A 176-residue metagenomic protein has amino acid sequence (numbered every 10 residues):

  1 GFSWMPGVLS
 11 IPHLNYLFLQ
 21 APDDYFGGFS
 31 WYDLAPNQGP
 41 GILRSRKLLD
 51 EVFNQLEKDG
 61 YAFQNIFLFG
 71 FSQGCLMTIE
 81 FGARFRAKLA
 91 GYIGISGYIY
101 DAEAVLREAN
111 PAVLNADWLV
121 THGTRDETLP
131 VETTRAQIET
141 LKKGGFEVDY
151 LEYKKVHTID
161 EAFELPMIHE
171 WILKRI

Functional and structural regions predicted by a protein language model:
G1-N65: Serine-hydrolase catalytic machinery in alpha/beta-hydrolase-like enzymes
W4, E80-R84: Active-site signature of alpha/beta-hydrolase-fold catalytic machinery across serine- and Asp/Cys-nucleophile hydrolases
G28-A35, G97-D117: Flexible "cap/lid" loop of the alpha/beta hydrolase fold
L68-G70, I93-I95, T121: Short beta-strand immediately N-terminal to the catalytic nucleophile in serine-hydrolase-like folds
F69-G74, T78: Gly/Ala-rich beta-loop-alpha elbow adjacent to hydrolase catalytic centers
A87-Y100: A conserved short beta-strand
L119, E132-I176: C-terminal catalytic histidine-bearing segment of alpha/beta-hydrolase fold enzymes
L119-H122, D126: Short beta-strand/loop motif that positions the catalytic acidic residue of the alpha/beta-hydrolase fold
